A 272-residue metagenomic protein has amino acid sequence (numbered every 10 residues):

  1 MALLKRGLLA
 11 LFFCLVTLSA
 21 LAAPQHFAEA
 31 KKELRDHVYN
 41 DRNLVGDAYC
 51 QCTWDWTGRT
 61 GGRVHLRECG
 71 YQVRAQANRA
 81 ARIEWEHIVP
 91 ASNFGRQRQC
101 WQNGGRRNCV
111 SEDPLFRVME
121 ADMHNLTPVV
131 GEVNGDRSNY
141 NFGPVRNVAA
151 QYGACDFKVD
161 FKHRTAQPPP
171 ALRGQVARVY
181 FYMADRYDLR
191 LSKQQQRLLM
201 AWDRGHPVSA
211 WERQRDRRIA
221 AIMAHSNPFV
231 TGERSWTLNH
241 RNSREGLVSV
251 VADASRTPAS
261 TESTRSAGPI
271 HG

Functional and structural regions predicted by a protein language model:
M1-L11: Bacterial N-terminal signal peptides that target proteins for export
K5-R6, K31, R137: Basic side chains
F12, A48-C50, R67, R98 (+2 more regions): Secreted/extracellular small peptides and ectodomain modules produced from precursors
F13-L15, D41, A121: Sterically constrained small-residue positions within well-ordered secondary structures of folded domains
T17-S19: N-terminal signal peptide c-region/cleavage motif recognized by signal peptidases
A23-R82, L199-A201, E212, I219 (+1 more regions): Aromatic-lined ligand-binding clefts that engage carbohydrates, nucleic acids, or primary amines
Q72-E84, I88-G272: Domain-level detector of nuclease and nuclease-like folds in predominantly extracellular/periplasmic contexts
